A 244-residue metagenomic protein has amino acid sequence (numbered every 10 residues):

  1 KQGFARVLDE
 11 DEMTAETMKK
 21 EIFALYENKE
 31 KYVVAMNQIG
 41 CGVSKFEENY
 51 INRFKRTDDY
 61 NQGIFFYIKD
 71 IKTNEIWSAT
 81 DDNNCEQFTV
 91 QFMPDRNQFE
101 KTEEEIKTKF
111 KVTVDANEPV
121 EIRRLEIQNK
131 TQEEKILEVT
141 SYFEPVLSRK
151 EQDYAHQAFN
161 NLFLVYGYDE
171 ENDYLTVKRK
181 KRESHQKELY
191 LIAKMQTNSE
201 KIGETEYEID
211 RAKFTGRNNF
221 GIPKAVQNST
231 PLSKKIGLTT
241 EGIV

Functional and structural regions predicted by a protein language model:
K1-V244: Anionic coordination/interaction segments
